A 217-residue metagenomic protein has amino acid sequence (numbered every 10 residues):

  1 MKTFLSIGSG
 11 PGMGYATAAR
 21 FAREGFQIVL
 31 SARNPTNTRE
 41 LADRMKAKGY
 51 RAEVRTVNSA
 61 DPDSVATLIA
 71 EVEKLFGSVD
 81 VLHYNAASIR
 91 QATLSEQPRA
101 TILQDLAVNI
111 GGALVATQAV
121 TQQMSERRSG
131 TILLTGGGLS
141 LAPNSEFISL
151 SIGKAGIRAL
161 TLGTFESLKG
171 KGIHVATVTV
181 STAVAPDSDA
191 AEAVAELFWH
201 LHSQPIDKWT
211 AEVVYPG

Functional and structural regions predicted by a protein language model:
G10-P11: Conserved glycine-rich cofactor-binding loop
F26-E40: Conserved glycine-rich Rossmann-like NAD(P)H-binding loop of the short-chain dehydrogenase/reductase
M45-D63: Rossmann-fold cofactor-recognition segment
S78-V79, M124-G136, G170-I173: Active-site loop of short-chain dehydrogenase/reductase
S88, S95-L114, I157: Catalytic Tyr-X3-Lys loop
D105, T131-G156, L162, K169 (+1 more regions): Catalytic loop of short-chain dehydrogenase/reductase
V108-E126: Amphipathic alpha-helical dimer-interface segment in Rossmann-like NAD(P)H-dependent oxidoreductases
G170-G217: C-terminal helical subdomain
